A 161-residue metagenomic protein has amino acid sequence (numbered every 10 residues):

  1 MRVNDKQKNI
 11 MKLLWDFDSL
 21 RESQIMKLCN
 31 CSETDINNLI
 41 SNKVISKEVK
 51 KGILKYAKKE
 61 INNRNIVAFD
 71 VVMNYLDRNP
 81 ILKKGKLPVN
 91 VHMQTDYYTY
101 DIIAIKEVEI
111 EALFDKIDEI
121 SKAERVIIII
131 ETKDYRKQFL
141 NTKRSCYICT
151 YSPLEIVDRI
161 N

Functional and structural regions predicted by a protein language model:
M1-I66: Nuclease-adjacent, charged terminal/linker segments that flank catalytic cores
L13-D16, I45-K116: Nucleic-acid-binding surface
S23, I110-A112, R125: Disordered, low-complexity tails and leader-like regions
C31, K106-I110, K133-D134: Short beta->alpha connector loops
Y98-I103, I120-I130, C146: Hydrophobic beta-strand segments of well-ordered beta-sheets in folded domains
A112-I120, Q138-N141: A short acidic, amphipathic alpha-helical/loop segment
D134-N161: Domain-level recognition of nuclease-like catalytic cores that cleave nucleotide substrates
